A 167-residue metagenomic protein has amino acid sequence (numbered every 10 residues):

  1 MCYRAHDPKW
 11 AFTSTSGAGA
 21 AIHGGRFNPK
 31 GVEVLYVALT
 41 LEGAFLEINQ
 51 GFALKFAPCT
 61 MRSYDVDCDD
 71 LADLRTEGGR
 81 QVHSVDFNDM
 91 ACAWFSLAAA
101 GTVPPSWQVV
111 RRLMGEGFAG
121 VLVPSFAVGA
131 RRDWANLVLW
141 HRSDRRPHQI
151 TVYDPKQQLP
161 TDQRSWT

Functional and structural regions predicted by a protein language model:
M1-I22, R26-P29, G51-T167: Active-site and NAD+-binding cores of ADP-ribose-processing enzymes
P29-A38: A short, exposed loop/beta-hairpin motif centered on an aromatic-Gly-Thr core
V37-L39, V123-P124: Short His-Asn-centered micro-motif
L39-G43, E116: Conserved active-site and cofactor/substrate-binding residues in soluble primary-metabolism enzymes
E42-L54: Short active-site loop/helix that positions an aromatic residue
